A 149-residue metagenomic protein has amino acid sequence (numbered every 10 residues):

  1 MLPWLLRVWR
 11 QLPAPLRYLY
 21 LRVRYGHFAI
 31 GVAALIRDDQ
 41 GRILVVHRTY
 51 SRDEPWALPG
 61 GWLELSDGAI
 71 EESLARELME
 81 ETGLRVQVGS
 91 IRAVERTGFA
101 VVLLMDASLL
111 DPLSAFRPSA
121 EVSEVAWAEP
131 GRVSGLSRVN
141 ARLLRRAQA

Functional and structural regions predicted by a protein language model:
M1-A33: Acidic, metal-coordinating catalytic segment for phosphate/diphosphate chemistry, firing primarily on the Nudix
F28, E54, F99-V101: Residue-level preference for beta-strand/loop junctions
I30-V32, G41, V101-L103, S123: Change "...and in nucleic-acid phosphodiester-cleaving endonucleases..." to "...and in nucleic-acid processing enzymes
D38, R42-E80: Conserved Nudix-box catalytic region and its N-terminal flanking loop in Nudix hydrolases and closely related
Y50, A93-G98, S119-A120: A short beta-turn/loop motif at secondary-structure boundaries
L84-V94: A short coil-to-beta-strand element that immediately follows conserved catalytic motifs
E95-A115, A126: Active-site-adjacent beta-strand/loop module that shapes the phosphate/pyrophosphate-binding cleft
R117-A149: NUDIX/MutT-family hydrolases
